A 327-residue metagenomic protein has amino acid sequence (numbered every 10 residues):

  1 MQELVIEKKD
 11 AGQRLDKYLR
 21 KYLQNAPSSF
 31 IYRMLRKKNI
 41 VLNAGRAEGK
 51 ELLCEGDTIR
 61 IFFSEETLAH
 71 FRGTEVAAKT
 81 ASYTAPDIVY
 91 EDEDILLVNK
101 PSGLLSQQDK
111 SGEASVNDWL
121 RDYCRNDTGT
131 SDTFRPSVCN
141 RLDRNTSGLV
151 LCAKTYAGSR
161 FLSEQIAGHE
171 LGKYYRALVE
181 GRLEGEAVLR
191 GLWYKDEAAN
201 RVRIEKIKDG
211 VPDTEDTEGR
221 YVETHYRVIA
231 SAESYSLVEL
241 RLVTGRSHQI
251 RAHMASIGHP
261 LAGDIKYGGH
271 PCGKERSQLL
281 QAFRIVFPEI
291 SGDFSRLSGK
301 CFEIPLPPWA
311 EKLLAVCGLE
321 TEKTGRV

Functional and structural regions predicted by a protein language model:
M1-V327: RNA pseudouridine synthases
